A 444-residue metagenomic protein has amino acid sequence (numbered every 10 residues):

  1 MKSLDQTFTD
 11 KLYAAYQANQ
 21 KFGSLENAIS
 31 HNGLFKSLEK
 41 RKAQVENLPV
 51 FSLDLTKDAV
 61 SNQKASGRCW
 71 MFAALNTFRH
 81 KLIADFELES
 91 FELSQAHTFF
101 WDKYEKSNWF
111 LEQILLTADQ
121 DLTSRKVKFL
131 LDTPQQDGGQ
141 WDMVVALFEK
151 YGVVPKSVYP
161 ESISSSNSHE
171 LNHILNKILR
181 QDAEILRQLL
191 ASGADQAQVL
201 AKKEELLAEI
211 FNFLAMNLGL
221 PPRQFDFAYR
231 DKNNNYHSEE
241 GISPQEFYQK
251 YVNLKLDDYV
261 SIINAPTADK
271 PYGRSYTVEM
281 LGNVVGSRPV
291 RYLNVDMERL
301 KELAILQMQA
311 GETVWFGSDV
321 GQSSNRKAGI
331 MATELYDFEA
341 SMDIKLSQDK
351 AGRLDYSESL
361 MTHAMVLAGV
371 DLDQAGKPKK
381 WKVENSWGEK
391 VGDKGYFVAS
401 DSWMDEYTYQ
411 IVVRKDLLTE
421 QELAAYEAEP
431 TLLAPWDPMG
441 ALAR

Functional and structural regions predicted by a protein language model:
K2-D58: N-terminal regions that are enriched for targeting/export leaders and immediately downstream pro/stem segments
K2-F22, A73-L75, L88, D405-E406 (+2 more regions): Bimodal feature
Q44-V314, V391-K394, Y409: Active-site nucleophile-adjacent alpha helix/oxyanion-hole segment immediately C-terminal to the catalytic cysteine
C69, F148, D355-G388: Catalytic nucleophile-His microenvironment captured as a short glycine-rich beta-strand/loop that brackets
F72, F316-D319, A368: Short His-Asn-centered micro-motif
A96, V314, M365, W381 (+1 more regions): A broad, low-specificity signal marking well-ordered, structured residues that form hydrophobic/aromatic
S287-T362: Long, positively charged binding patches that form subdomain-scale interaction surfaces for polyanionic ligands
D373-R444: Conserved catalytic-core surface of thiol
